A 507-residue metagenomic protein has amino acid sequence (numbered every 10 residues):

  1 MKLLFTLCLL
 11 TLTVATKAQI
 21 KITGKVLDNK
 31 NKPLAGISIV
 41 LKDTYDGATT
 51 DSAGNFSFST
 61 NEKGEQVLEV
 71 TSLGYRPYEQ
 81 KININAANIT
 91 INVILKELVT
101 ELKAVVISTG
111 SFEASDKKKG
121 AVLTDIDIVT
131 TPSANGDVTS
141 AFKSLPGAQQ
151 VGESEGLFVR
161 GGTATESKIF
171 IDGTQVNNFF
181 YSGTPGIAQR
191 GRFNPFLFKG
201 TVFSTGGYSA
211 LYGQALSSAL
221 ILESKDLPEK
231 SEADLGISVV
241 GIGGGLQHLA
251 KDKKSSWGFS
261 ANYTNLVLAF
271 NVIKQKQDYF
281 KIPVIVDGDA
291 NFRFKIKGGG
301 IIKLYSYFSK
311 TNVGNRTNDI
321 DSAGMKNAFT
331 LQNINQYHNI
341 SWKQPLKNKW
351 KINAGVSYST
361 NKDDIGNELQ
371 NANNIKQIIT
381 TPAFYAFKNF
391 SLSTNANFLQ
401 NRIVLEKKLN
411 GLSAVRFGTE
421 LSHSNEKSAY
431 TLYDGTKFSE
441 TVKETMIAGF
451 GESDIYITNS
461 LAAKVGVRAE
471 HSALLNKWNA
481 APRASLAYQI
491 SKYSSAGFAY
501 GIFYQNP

Functional and structural regions predicted by a protein language model:
L27-K32, S38-K42, E69-R76, N85-T131 (+3 more regions): Short, acidic, small-residue-rich periplasmic hinge/interaction motif at the N-terminus of Gram-negative outer-membrane
Y45-N55: Short, acidic Ser/Thr/Gly-rich low-complexity loop/linker segments typical of extracellular and cell-surface proteins
F56-S59, T130, Q175-F203: Short acidic/polar hinge/loop motifs at secondary-structure boundaries that mediate gating or recognition
I91-V93, P146, R190-D234, G243: A beta-strand signature from Gram-negative outer-membrane beta-barrel systems, especially the internal plug domain
T130, G136-N178: Extracytoplasmic beta-strand/coil segments of soluble accessory domains associated with Gram-negative outer-membrane
V240-Y263, Q277-N312, T330-Y358, N410-V415: Transmembrane beta-barrel wall of Gram-negative outer-membrane proteins
L266, K281, I301-N348, T360-N395: Flexible loop and strand-edge segments within Gram-negative outer membrane beta-barrel domains
L412-A414, E420, E440-P507: Structural signature of Gram-negative outer-membrane beta-barrels, strongest in the C-terminal barrel of TonB-dependent
